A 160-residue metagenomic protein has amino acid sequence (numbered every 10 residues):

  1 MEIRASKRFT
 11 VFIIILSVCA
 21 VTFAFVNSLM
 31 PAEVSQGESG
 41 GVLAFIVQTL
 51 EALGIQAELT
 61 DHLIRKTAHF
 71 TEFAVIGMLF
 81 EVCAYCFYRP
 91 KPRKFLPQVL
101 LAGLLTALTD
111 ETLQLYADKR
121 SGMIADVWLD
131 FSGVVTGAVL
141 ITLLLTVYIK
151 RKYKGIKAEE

Functional and structural regions predicted by a protein language model:
M1-I3, K152-E160: Membrane-interfacial, low-structure loops and terminal tails that flank and connect transmembrane helices in multi-pass
E2-E81: "…centered on the first transmembrane helix and the immediately adjacent amphipathic helix/loop
I3-K7, F87-K94: Membrane-interface helix-boundary motifs at transmembrane edges
R8-L16, K94-A102, A125, L129: Alpha-helical transmembrane segments of integral membrane proteins
C19-A24, F95-L115, V135: Small-polar-interrupted transmembrane alpha-helices in polytopic inner-membrane proteins
E33-V34, C83-K91, Y116-R120, L143 (+1 more regions): Membrane-interface elements of multi-pass transporters and channels
F73-F87, G133-Y148: Membrane-interfacial alpha-helical segments at the cytosolic side of multi-pass membrane proteins
A107-F131: Interfacial helix-loop-helix junctions of multi-pass membrane proteins
